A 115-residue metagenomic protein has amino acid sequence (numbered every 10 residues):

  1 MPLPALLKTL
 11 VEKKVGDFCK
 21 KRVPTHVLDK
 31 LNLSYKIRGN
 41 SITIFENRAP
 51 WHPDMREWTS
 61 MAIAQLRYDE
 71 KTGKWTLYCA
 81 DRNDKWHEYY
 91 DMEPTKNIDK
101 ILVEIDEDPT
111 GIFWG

Functional and structural regions predicted by a protein language model:
M1-R56: Negatively charged, low-complexity tracts enriched in Asp/Glu with abundant Ser/Thr
D17-C19, V27, A49-H52, M61-A62 (+3 more regions): Short secondary-structure boundary micro-motifs
K36, N40-I44, D69, D91 (+1 more regions): Short alpha-helical interface elements
I44-T76: Short, conserved beta-strand/beta-arch hydrophobic-aromatic motifs that form part of recognition grooves or interface
T72-G115: Short, compact, well-ordered microdomains
